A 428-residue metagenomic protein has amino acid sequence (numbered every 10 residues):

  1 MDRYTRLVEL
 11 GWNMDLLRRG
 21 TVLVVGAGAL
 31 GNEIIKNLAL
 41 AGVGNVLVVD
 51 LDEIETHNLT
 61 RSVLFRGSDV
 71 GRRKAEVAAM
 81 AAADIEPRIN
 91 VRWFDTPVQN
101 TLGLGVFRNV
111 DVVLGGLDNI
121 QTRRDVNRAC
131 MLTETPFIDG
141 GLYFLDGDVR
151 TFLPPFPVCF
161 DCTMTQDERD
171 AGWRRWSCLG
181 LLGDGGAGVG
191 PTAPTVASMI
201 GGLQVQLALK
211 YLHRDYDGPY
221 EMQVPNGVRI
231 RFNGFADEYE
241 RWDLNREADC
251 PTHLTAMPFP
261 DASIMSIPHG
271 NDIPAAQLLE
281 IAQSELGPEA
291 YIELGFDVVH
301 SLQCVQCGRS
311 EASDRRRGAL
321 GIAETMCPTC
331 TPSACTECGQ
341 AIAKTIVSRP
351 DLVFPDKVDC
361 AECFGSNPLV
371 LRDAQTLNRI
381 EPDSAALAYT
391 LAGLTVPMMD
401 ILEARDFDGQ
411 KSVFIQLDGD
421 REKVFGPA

Functional and structural regions predicted by a protein language model:
M1-L23, T56, D297, R316-I322 (+3 more regions): N-terminal charged helix/coil linker that caps or initiates catalytic domains
L23-A27, V48: Hydrophobic Val/Ile/Leu positions in short beta-strands of Rossmann-like dinucleotide-binding domains
L30: Hydrophobic/small residue at the entry helix of a nucleotide-binding pocket
V43-E86: Glycine-rich phosphate-binding loop and adjoining beta1-alpha1-beta2 segment of Rossmann-like nucleotide-binding folds
V112-F152: ADP-ribose/adenylate-binding Rossmann-like module
P157-T195: The feature captures the short pre-catalytic strand/loop hairpin that immediately precedes and shapes the active-site
L182-N226: Conserved anion/nucleotide-ligand pocket segment
D243-L377: Cys/His-rich short segments
